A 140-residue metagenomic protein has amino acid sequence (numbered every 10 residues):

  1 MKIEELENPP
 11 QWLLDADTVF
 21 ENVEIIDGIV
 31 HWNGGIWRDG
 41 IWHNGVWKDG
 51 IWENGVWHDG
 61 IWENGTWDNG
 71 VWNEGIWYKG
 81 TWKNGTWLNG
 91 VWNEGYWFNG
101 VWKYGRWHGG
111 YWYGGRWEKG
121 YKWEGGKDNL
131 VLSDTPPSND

Functional and structural regions predicted by a protein language model:
I3-D140: Extended beta-solenoid/beta-helix repeat architectures
